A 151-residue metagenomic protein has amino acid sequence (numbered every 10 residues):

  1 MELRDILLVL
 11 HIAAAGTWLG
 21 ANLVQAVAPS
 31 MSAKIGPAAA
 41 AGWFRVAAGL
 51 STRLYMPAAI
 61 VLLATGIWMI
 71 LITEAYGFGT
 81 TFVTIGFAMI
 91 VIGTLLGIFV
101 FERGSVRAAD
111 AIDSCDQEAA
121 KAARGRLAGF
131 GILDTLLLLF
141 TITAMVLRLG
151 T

Functional and structural regions predicted by a protein language model:
M1-T151: Polytopic transmembrane helical bundles with strong interfacial aromatic enrichment
